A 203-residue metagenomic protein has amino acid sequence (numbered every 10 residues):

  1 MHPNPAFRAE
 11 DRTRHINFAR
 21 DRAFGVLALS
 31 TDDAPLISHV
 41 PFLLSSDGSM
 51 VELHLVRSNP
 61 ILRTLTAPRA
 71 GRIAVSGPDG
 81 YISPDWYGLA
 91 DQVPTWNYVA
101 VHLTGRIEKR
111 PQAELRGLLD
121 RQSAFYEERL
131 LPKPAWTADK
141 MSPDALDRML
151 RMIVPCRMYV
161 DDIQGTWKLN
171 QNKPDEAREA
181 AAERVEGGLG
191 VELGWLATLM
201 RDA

Functional and structural regions predicted by a protein language model:
H2-V26: Short, basic/aromatic recognition patches
I16, D91-Q92, A145-R148: A generic local secondary-structure boundary/capping motif
D21, L36, D47, A67 (+2 more regions): A short, structural micro-pattern
D21-R57, I73: Short beta-strand segments
L29, L55, V75-G77, V160-D162 (+1 more regions): Pocket-edge structural micro-motifs
E52, R72, H102-T104, P155-Y159: Beta-strand secondary-structure signal
R57-R121: Short, structured beta-strand-loop surface elements
E108-A203: C-terminal edge-of-domain segments
